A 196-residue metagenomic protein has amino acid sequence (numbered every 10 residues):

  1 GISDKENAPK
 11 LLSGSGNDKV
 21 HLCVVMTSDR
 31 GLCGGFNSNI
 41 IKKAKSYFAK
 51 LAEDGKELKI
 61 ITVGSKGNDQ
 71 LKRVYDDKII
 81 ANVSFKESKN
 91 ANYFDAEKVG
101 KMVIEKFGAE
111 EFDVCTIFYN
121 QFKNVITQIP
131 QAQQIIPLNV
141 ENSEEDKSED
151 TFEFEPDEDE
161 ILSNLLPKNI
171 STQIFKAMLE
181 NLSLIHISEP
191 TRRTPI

Functional and structural regions predicted by a protein language model:
G1-S188, R192-R193: C-terminal beta-strand-loop-alpha-helix "lid" module of Rossmann-like NAD(P)-dependent dehydrogenases
